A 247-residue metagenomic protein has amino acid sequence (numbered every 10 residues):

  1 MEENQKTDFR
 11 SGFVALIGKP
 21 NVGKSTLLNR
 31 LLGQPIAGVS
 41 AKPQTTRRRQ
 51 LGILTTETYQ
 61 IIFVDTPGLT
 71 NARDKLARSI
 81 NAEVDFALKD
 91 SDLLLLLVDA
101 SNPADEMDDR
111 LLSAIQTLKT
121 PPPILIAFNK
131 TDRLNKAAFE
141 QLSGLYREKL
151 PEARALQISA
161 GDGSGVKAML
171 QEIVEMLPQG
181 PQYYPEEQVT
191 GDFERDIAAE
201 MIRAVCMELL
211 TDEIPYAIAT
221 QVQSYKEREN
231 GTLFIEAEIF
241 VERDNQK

Functional and structural regions predicted by a protein language model:
M1-A82, F86-L88, L93, V98 (+1 more regions): Conserved G1/Walker A P-loop phosphate-binding module
G12, P35, K42, T46 (+16 more regions): Helical mechanochemical/support elements of P-loop NTPase systems and associated helical scaffolds
L27, L31, K167-M176, E238-V241: PAPS/PAP-binding and catalytic site of the sulfotransferase fold
Q34, I53, E57, A72 (+8 more regions): Conserved, well-folded catalytic cores of nucleic-acid-processing and energy-transducing macromolecular machines
P43-T45, P67-T70, A100-A104, T131-L134 (+3 more regions): Conserved nucleotide-binding/hydrolysis micro-motifs of P-loop NTPases
L54-Q60, S79-A155, K226-E229: Conserved C-terminal guanine-recognition region of P-loop GTPase G domains, centered on the G4
P122-P123, D132-F193: Canonical P-loop GTPase G-domain recognition
E187-K247: Long, well-ordered amphipathic alpha-helical subdomains in the mid-to-C-terminal portions of large enzyme subunits
